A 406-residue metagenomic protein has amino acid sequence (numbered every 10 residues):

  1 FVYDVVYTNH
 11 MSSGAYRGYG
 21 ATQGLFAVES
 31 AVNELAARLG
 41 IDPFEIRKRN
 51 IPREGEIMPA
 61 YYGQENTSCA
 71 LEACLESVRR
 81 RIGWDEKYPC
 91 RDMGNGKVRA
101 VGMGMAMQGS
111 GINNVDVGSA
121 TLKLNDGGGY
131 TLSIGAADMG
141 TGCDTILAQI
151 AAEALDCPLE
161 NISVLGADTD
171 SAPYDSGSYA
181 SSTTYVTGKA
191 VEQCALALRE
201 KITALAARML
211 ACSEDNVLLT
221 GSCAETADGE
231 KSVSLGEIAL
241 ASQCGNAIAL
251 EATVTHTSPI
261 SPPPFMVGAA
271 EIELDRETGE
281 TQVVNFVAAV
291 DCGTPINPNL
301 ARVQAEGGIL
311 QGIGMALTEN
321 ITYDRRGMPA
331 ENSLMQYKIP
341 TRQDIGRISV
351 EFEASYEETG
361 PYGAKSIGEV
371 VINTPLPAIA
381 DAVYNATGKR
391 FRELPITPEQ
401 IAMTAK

Functional and structural regions predicted by a protein language model:
F1-G104, Q108, I150-K406: C-terminal catalytic domains of large/alpha subunits in multi-subunit enzymes
S110-A172, T187: Catalytic phosphate/nucleotide-handling subdomain of diverse soluble enzymes
